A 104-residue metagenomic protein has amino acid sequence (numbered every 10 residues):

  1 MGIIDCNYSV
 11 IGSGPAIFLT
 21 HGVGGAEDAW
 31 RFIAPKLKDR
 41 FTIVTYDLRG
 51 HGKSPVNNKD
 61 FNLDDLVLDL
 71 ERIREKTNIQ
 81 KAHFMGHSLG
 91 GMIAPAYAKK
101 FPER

Functional and structural regions predicted by a protein language model:
M1-D5: N-terminal cap/lid segment of alpha/beta-hydrolase-fold proteins
C6-K59: Conserved HGGG/HGGXW glycine-rich cap/lid loop of the alpha/beta-hydrolase fold
V44-M85, L89, K100: Active-site loop/oxyanion-hole signature of alpha/beta-hydrolase fold enzymes
I93-Y97: Hydrolases whose catalytic domains are alpha/beta-hydrolase-1, hotdog thioesterase, or metallo-beta-lactamase-like
E103-R104: A conserved short beta-strand
